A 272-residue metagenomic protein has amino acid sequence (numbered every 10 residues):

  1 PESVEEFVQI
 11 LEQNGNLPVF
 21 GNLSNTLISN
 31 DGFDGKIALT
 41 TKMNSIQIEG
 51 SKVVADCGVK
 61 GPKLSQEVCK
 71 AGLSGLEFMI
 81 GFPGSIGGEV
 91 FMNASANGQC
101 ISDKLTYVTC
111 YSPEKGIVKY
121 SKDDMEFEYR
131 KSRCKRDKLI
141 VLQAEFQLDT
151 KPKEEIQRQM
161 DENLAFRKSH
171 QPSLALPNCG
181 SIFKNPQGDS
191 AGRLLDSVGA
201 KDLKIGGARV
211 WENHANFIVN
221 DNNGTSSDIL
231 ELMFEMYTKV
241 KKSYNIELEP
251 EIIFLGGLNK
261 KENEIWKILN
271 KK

Functional and structural regions predicted by a protein language model:
P1-E2, L27-S45, F91-K122, R136-Q143: Structural signature of FAD isoalloxazine-binding scaffolds in flavoprotein oxidoreductases
P1-E89: Anion-binding (especially nucleotide phosphate/pyrophosphate-binding) glycine-rich loop and adjoining beta-alpha core
Q9-Q13, G32, T41, I48-K52 (+10 more regions): Surface-exposed beta-strand edges and their flanking turn/coil or helix-capping segments
E12, V19-G21, I28-D31, Q47-I48 (+7 more regions): Solvent-exposed alpha-helices and their adjacent loops that cap or buttress functional pockets in soluble metabolic
T26, Y111-F234, T238-K239, S243-K272: Phosphate/pyrophosphate- and phosphate-bearing ligand-binding catalytic cores of soluble enzymes
D34-A38, A71, S85, A94-I101 (+4 more regions): Alpha-helix termini
K52-A55, I80-V90, M125-E128, E155-L164: Short N-terminal helix-initiation segments at or just after the protein's N-terminus
C69-T106, S112, N178: A gly/ser-rich beta-alpha-beta helix-loop segment of oxidoreductase catalytic cores
